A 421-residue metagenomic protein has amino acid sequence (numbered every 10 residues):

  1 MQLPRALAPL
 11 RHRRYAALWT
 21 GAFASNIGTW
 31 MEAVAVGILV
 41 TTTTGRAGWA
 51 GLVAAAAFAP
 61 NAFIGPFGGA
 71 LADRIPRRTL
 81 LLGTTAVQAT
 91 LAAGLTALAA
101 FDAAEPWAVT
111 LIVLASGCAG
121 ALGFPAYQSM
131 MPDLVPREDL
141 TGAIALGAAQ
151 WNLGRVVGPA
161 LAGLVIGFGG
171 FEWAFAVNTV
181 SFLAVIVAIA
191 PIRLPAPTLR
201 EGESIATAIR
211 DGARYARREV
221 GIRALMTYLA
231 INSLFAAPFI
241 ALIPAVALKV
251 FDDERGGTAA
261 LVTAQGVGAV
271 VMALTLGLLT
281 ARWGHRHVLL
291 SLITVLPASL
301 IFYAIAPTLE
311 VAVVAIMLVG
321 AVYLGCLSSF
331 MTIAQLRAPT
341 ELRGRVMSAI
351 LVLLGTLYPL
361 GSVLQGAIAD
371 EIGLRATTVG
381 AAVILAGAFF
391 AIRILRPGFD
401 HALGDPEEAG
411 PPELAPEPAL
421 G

Functional and structural regions predicted by a protein language model:
M1-L420: Alpha-helical transmembrane-bundle signature of multi-pass membrane transport and export proteins
